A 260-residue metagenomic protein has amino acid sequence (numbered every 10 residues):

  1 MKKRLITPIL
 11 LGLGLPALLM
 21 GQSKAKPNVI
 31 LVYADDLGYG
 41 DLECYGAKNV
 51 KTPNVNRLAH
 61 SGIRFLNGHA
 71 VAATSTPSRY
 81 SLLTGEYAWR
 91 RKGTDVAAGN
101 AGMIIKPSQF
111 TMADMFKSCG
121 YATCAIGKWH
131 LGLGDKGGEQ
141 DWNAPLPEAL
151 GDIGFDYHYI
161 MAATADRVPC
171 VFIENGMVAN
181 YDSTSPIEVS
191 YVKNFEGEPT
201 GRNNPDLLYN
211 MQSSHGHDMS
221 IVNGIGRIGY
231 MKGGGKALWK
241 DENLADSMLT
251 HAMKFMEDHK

Functional and structural regions predicted by a protein language model:
K2, I6, G14, L19-K260: Formylglycine-dependent sulfatase
I9: Calcium-binding acidic motifs and repeat modules
